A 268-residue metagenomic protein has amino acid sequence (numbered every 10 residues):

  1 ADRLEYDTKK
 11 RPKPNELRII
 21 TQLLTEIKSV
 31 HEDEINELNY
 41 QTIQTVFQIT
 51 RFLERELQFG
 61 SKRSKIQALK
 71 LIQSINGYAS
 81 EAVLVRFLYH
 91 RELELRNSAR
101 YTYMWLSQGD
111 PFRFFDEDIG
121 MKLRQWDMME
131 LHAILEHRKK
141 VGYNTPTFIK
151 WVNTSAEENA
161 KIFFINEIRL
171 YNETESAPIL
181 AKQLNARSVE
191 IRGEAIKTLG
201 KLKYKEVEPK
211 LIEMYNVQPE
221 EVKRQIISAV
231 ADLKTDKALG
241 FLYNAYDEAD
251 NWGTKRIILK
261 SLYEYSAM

Functional and structural regions predicted by a protein language model:
A1-S61, I66: N-terminal topogenic membrane-targeting module
R11, T21, E37, I43-L57 (+9 more regions): Amphipathic alpha-helical scaffolding segments comprising HEAT/armadillo-like alpha-solenoid repeats
E26, E34-Q44, I66-I75, N97-Q108 (+9 more regions): Structural detector for internal amphipathic alpha-helices that build alpha-solenoid repeat scaffolds
F59, S64-S74, Y78-V83, E92-N97: Structured extramembrane domains adjacent to transmembrane segments
G60-S61, R91-L93, L123-D127, A156-E157 (+3 more regions): Short inter-helical turns and helix N-cap capping residues of alpha-solenoid HEAT/ARM repeat scaffolds
